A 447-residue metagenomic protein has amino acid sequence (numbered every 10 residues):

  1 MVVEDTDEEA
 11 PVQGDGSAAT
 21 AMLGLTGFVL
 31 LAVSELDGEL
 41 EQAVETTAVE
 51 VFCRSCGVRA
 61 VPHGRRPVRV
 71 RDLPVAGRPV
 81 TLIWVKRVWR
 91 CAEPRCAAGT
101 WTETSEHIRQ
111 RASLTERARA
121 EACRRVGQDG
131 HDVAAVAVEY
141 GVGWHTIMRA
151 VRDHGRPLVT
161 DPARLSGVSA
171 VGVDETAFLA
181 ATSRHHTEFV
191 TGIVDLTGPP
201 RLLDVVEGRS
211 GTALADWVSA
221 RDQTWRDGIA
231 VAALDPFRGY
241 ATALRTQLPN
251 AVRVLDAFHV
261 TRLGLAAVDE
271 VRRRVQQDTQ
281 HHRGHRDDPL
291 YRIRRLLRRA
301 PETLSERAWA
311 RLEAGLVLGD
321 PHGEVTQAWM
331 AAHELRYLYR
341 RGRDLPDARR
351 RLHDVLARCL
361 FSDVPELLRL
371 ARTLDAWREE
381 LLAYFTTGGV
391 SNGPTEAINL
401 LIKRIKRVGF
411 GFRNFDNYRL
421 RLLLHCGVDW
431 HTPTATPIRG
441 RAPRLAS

Functional and structural regions predicted by a protein language model:
M1-A98: Short, conserved DNA-binding cores of transcription-related domains
V3, G57-A60, R66-V171, E175-A180 (+3 more regions): Short, positively charged, Gly/Tyr-enriched micro-motifs that form contact patches at catalytic or ligand/partner
T46, S55, V61, S183 (+5 more regions): Acidic/histidine-rich catalytic cores and adjacent linkers of DNA breakage/strand-transfer/modification proteins
G99-T104, P199-D204, A383-Y384: Short small-residue beta-strand/loop micro-motif enriched in glycine and branched aliphatics
R111-C123, D204, A230, F361 (+1 more regions): Acidic, glycine-enriched active-site microenvironments
T146-A233, R238-A243: RNase H-like nuclease fold core
H154, E188, T246-V252, V268-R273: Short secondary-structure boundary/capping segments
A257-H281: Short alpha-helix plus adjacent loop in nuclease-associated cores
